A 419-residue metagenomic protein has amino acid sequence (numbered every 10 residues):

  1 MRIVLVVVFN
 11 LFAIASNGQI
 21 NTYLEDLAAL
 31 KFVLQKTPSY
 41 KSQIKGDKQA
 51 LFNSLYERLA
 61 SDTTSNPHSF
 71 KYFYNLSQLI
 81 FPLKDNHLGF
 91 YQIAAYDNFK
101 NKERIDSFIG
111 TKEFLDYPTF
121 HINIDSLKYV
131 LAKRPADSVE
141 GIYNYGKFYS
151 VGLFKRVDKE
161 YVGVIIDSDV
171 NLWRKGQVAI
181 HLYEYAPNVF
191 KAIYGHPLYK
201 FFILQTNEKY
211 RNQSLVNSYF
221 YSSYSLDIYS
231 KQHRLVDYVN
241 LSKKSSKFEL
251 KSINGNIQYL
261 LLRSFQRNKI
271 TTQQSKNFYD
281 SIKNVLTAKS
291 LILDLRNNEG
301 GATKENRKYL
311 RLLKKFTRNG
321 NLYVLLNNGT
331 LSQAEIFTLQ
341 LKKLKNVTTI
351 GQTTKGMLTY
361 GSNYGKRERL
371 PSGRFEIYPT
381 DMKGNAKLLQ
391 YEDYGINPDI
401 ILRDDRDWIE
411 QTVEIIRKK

Functional and structural regions predicted by a protein language model:
M1-N21, L30: Bacterial Sec-dependent N-terminal signal peptides
N17-N217, E249-Q258, S264-R267, T272-Q273 (+1 more regions): Terminal targeting/pro-maturation regions of precursor/exported proteins
I20-P38, F70, S242-K419: C-terminal "post-core" interaction segments
L51, K112-Y117, N123-D125, G163-V164 (+5 more regions): N-terminal start-of-chain detector that recognizes signal peptides and the immediate post-cleavage beginning
L115-L127, S214-K243: Edge beta-strand at a domain terminus
